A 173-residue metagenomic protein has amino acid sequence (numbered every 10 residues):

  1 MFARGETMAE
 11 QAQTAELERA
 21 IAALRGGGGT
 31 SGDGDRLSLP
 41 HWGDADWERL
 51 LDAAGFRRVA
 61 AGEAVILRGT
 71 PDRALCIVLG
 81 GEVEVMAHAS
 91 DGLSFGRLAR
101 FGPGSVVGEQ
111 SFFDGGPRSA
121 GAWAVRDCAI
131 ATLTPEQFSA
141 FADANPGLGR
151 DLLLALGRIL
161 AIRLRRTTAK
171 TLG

Functional and structural regions predicted by a protein language model:
M1-G173: Cytosolic regulatory regions built on CNB/CRP/Popeye-like sensor folds
